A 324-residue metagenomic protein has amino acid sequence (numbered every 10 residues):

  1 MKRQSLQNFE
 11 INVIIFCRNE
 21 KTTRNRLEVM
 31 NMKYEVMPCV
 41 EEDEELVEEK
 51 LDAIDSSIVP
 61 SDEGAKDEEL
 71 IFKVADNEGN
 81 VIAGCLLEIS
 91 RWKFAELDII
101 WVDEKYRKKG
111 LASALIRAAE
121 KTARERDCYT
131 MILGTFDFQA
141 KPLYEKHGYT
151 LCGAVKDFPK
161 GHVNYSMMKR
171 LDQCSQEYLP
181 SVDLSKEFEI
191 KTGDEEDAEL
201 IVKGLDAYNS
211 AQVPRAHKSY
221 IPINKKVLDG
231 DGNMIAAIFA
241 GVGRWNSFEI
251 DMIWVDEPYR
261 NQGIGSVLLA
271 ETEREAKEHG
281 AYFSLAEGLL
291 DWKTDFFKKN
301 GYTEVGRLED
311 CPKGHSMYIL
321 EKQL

Functional and structural regions predicted by a protein language model:
E10-N31: Short, Lys/Arg-enriched N-terminal segments with co-localized hydrophobic residues within the first ~10-30 amino acids
N25-V40, K169-D194: Conserved N-terminal entry element of GNAT/NAT acetyltransferase domains
G64-K66, D76-N77, C85-F94, A216-I221 (+3 more regions): A conserved beta-strand-loop-helix scaffold within acyl/acetyltransferase catalytic domains
I89-D98, R107, P159-V163, V242-D251 (+2 more regions): A conserved beta-turn-beta hairpin within the catalytic core of GNAT-like acetyltransferases that forms part
K108-K121, K146, N261-R274: Conserved acetyl-CoA-binding loop-helix of GNAT-fold acetyltransferases
A123-F136, A276-L289: Conserved GNAT acetyl-CoA-binding A-motif
I132-G134, T150-M168, L285-E287, T303-I319: Conserved catalytic-core motifs of GNAT/GCN5-like acyltransferases
Y144, Y149, I201, F296-K298 (+1 more regions): Conserved active-site tyrosine of GNAT-family acetyltransferases
